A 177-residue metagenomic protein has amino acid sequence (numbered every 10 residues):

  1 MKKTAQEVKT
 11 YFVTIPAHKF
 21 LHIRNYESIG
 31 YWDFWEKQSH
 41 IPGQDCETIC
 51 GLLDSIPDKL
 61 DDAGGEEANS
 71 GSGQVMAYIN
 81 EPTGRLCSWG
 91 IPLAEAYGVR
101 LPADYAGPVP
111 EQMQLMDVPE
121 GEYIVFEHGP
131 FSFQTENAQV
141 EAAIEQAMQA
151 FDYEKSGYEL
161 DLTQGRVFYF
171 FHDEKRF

Functional and structural regions predicted by a protein language model:
M1-F177: A solvent-exposed interaction/effector surface
